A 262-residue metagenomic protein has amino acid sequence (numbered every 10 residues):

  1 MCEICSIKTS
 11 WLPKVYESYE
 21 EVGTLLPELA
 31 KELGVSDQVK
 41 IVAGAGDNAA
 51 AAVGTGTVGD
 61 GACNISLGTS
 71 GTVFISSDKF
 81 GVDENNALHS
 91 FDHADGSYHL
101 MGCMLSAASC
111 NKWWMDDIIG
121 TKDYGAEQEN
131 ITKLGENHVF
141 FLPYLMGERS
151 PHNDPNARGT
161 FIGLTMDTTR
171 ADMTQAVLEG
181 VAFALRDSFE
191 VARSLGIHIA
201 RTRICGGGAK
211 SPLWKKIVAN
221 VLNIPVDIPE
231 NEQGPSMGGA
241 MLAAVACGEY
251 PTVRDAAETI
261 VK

Functional and structural regions predicted by a protein language model:
C2-S10: Glycine-rich phosphate-binding segment of PLP-dependent enzymes
E3-I4, P27-K262: Active-site core segments that coordinate phosphate-bearing ligands/cofactors across diverse enzyme families
S10-W11, D37: A short helix-to-beta-strand connector/capping loop
S18-V22: Short beta-strand to alpha-helix junction loop
